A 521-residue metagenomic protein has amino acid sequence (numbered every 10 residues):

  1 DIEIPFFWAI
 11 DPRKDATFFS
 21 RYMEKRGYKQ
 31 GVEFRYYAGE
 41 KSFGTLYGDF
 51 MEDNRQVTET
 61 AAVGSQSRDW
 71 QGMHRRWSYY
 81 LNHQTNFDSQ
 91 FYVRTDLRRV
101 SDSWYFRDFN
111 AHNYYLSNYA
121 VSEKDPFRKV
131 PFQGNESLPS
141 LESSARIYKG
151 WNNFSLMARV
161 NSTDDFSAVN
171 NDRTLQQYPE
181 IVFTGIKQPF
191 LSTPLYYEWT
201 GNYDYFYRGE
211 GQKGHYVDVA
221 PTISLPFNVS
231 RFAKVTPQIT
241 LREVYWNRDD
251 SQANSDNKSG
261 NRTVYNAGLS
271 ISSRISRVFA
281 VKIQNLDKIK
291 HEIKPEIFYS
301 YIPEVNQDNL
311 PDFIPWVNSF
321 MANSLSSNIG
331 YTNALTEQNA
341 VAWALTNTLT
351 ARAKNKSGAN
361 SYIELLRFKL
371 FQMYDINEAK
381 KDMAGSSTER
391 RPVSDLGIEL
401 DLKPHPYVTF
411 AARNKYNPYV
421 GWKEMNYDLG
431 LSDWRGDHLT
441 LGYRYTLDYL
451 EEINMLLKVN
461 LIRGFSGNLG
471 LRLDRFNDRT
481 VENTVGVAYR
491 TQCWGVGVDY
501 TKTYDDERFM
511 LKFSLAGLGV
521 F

Functional and structural regions predicted by a protein language model:
D1-F521: Outer-membrane beta-barrel proteins and related beta-barrel translocases across Gram-negative bacteria
